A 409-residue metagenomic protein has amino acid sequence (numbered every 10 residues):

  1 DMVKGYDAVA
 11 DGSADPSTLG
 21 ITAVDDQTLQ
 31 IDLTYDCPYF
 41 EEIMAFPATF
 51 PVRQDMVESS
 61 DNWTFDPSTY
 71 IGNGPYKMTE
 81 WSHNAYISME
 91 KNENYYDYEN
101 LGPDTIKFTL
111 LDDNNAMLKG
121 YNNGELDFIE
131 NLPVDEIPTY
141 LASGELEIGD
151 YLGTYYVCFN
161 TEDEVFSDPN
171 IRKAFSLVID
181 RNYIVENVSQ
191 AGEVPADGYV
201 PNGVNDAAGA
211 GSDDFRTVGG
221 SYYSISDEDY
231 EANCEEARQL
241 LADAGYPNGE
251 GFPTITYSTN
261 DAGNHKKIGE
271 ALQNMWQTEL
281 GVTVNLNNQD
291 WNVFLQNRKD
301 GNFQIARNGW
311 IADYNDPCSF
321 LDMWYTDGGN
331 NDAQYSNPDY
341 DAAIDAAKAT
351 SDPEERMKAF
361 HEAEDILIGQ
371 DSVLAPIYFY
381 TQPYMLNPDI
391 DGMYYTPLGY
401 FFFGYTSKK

Functional and structural regions predicted by a protein language model:
V3-T18, Q27, L33-L101, T105 (+2 more regions): Gly/Pro-rich hinge or "lid" segments in bacterial periplasmic/extracellular proteins
D26-Q30, G74-P75, P103-T105, N123 (+5 more regions): Alpha-helical secondary-structure segments
Q27-L29, M117, N122-N131, M275 (+3 more regions): Alpha-to-beta junction loops
T49, I179-G211, G263-Q273, Q296-K409: Detector for C-terminal structural segments
H83, D227-C234, L240-A312, P353 (+1 more regions): Ligand/substrate-recognition segments at binding pockets and active sites
E93-P138: Ligand-site clamp/hinge motif
N131-A142, A312-P317: A ligand-binding cleft/hinge motif common to bilobed small-molecule-binding domains
P195-D243, A262-K266: Structural transition elements
